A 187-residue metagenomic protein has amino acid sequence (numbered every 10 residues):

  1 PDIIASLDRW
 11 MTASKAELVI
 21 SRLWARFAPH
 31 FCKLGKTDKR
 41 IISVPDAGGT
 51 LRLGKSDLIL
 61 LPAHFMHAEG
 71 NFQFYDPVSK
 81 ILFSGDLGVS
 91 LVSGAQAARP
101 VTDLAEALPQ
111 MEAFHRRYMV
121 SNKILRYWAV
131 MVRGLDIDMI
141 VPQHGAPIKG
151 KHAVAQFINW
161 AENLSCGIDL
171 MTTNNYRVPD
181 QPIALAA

Functional and structural regions predicted by a protein language model:
P1-M11: Di-metal (Zn2+ and/or Mg2+/Mn2+) metal-binding site signature of metallo-dependent hydrolases with the MBL/beta-CASP
I4, R26, P147-G150: Short, active-site-adjacent cap segments at secondary-structure transitions
L7-R9, F31-K33, Q96, A153-A155: Short amphipathic alpha-helical segments
W10-T12, R99-V101, F157-W160: Glycine-rich, phosphate-binding/catalytic loops in enzymes
M11-G70, V120-W128: Metallo-beta-lactamase
D57, H64-P142, A146-K151, L164: Metallo-beta-lactamase
G150-A187: C-terminal regulatory/interaction regions
